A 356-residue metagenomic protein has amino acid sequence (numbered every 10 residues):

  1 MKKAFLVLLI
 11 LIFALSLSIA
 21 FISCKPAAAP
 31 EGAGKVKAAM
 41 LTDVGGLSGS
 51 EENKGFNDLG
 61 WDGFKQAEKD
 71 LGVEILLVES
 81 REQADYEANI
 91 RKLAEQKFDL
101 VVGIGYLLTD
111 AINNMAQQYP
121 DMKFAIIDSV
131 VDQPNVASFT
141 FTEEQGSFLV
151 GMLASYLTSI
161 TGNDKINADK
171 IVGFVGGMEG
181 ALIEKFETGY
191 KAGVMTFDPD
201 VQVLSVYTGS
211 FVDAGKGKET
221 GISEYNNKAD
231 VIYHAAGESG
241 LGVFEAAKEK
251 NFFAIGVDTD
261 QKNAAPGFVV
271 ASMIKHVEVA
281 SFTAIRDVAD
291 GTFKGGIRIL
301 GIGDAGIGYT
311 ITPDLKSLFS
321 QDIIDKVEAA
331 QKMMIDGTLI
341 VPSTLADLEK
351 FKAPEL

Functional and structural regions predicted by a protein language model:
M1-K37, E355-L356: Short, low-complexity disordered leader/linker segments with a strong preference for bacterial N-terminal type II
K25-L356: A residue-level marker of the well-folded mature domains of exported/periplasmic proteins
